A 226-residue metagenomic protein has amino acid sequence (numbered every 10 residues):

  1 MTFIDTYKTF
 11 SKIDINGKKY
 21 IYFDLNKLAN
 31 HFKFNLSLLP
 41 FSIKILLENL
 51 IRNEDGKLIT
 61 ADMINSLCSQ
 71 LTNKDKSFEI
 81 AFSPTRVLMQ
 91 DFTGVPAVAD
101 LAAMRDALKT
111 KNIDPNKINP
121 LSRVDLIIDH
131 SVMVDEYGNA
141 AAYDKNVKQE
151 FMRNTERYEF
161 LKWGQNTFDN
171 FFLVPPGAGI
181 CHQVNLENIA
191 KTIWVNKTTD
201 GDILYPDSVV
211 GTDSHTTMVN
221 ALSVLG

Functional and structural regions predicted by a protein language model:
M1-G226: Fe-S-dependent hydro-lyases/dehydratases of central metabolism
